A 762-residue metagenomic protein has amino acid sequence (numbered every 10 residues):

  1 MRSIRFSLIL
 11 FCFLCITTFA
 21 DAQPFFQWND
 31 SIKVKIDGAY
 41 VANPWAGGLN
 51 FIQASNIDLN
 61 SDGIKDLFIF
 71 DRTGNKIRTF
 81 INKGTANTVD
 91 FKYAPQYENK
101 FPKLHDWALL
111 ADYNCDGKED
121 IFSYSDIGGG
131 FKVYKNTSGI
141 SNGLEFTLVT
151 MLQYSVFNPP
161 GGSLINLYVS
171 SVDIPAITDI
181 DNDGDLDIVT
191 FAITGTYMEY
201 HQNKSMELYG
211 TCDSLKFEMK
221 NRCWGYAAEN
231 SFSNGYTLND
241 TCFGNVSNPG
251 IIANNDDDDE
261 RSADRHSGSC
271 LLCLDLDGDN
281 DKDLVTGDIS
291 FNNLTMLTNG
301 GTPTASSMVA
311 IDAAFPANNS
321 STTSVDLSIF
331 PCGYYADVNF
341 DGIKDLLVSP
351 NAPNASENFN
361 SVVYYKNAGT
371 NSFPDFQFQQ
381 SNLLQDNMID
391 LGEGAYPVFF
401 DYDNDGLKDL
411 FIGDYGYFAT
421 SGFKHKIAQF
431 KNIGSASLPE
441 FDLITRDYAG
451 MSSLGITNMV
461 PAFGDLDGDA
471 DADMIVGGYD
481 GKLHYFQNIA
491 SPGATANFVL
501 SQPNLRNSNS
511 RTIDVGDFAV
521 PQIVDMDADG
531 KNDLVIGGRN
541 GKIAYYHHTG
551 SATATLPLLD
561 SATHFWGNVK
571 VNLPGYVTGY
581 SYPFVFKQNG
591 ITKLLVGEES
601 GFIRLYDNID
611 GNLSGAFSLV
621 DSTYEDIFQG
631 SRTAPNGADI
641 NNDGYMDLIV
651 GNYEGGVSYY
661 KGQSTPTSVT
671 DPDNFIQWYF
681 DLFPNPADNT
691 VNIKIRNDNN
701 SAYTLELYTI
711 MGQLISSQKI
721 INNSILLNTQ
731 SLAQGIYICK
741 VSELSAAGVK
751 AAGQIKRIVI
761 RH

Functional and structural regions predicted by a protein language model:
M1-I4: N-terminal secretory signal peptides that target proteins for export/translocation
F6, D673-F683, A687-H762: C-terminal outer-membrane/trafficking sorting elements
S7-T17: Bacterial N-terminal signal peptides
I16-F19, F80, H201, L297 (+5 more regions): Hydrophobic alpha-helical segments
F19, G637, Y645, V669-D671 (+3 more regions): Intrinsically disordered, low-complexity regulatory regions of eukaryotic regulatory proteins
A22-V669: Beta-propeller-forming repeat regions
